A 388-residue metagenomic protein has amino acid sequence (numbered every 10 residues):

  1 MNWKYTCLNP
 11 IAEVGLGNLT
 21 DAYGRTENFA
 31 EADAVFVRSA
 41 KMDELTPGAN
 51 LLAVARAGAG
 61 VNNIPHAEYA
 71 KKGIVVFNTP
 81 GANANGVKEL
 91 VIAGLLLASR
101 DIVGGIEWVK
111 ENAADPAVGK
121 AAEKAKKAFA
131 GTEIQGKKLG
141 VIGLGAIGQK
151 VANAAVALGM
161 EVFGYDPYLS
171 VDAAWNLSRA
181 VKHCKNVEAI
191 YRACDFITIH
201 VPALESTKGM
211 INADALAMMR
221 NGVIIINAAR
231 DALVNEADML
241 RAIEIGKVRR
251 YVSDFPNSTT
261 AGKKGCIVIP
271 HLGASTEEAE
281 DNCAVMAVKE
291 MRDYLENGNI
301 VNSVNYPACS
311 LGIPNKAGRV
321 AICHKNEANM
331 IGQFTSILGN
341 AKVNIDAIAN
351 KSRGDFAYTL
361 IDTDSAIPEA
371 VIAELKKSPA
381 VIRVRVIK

Functional and structural regions predicted by a protein language model:
M1-T79, N212-D214, M218, I224 (+3 more regions): An N-terminal-biased, well-structured beta-alpha scaffold segment characteristic of Rossmann-like dinucleotide-binding
A40-L45, P167-T260, S275: Rossmann-like adenosine-cofactor binding region
P80-K138, N299-V304: Phosphate-binding beta-alpha-beta segment of Rossmann-like dinucleotide-binding domains, i.e., the NAD(P)
K88-E107, A155-M160, M286-N299, T335-G339: Oxidoreductase and adenylate-handling cofactor-binding alpha/beta cores
L144-G145: Glycine-rich Rossmann-fold phosphate-binding loop(s) that bind the pyrophosphate of adenine dinucleotide cofactors
G148-Q149: N-terminal Rossmann-fold NAD(P) dinucleotide-binding loop
A217, N221-P314, Y358, D362 (+1 more regions): Rossmann-like dinucleotide-binding domain for NAD(H)/NADP(H)
N305-K388: A conserved regulatory-domain signal marking ACT and ACT-like small-molecule sensing domains and adjacent regulatory
